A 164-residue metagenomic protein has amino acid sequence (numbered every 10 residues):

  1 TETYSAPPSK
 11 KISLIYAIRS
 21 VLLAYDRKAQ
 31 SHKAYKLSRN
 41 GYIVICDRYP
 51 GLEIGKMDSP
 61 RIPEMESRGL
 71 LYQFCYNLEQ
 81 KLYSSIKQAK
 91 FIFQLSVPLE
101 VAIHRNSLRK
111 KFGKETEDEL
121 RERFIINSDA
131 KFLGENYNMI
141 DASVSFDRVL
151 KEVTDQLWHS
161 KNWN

Functional and structural regions predicted by a protein language model:
T1-R68: ATP-dependent small-molecule kinase phosphotransfer cores that center on conserved nucleotide phosphate-binding segments
K28-S31, Y76, F124, L150: Short, well-ordered alpha-helical scaffold segments within catalytic/effector domains
K33, K81, V149: Short acidic active-site motifs
L37, L82-K90, S128-M139: A structural motif corresponding to the C-terminal end of an alpha-helix and its immediate exit/capping segment
V44-C46, Q94, M139: A structural signal for short, well-ordered beta-strand segments and their strand-loop junctions that often border
R48-I126: A glycine- and Lys/Arg-enriched "phosphate-lid" helix/loop adjacent to the NTP-binding pocket of small-molecule kinases
E100-N164: NTP-dependent small-molecule kinase module
